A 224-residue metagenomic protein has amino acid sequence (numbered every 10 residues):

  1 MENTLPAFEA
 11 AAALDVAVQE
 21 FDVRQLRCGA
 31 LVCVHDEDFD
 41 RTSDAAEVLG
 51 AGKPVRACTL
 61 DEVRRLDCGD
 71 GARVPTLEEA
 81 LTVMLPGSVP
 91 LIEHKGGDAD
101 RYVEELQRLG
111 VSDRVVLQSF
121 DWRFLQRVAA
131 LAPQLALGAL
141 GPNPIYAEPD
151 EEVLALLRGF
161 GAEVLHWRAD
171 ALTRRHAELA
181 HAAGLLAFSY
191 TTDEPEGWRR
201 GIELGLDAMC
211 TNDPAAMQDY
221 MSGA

Functional and structural regions predicted by a protein language model:
M1-H35, V48, R114: Conserved N-terminal beta1-alpha1 strand-loop-helix module at the mouth
T4, L26, T42, T76 (+2 more regions): Ser/Thr-centric signal marking residues that sit in or immediately flank functional binding/regulatory motifs
F8, L77-L81, A99-V103, W122-Q126 (+4 more regions): Generic structural signal for well-ordered alpha-helices, preferentially at hydrophobic/aromatic core positions
A11, D22, A80, I92 (+3 more regions): A residue-level signal for conserved active-site and pocket-lining positions in enzyme catalytic cores
V16-A17, G50, P133, G205-A208: Alpha-to-beta junction loops
A17-L26, K95, G201, M209 (+1 more regions): Short acidic catalytic loops
C28-A30, H35-P144, F160-E163, W167-D170 (+1 more regions): Metal-dependent phosphodiesterase/phospholipase catalytic core, i.e., the His/Asp/Glu-rich active-site region
D67-V74, A139-A224: C-terminal active-site rim and adjoining tail of enzyme catalytic domains
